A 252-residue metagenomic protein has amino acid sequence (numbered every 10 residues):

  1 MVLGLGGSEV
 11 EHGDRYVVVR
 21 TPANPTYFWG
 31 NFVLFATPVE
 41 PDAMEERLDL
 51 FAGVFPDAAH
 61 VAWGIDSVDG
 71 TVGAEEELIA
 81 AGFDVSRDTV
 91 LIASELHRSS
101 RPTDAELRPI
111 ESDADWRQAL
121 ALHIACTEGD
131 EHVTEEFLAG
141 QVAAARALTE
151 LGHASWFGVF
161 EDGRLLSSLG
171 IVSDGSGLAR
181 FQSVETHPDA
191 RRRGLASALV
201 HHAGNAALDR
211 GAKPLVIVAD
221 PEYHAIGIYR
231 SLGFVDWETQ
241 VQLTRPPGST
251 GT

Functional and structural regions predicted by a protein language model:
M1-A58, G70-T71, A147: N-terminal charged segments
V10-D14, S67-D84, H153-L169: Conserved beta-hairpin
L34, P38-D42, T89-V90, S99-R146 (+2 more regions): Short amphipathic alpha-helix that is part of the acyltransferase structural core
P41-R117, E128, V241-R245: Acyl-donor-binding surface of acyltransferase catalytic domains
M44-A52, Q182-P188, R192-D209, S231: Conserved acetyl-CoA-binding loop-helix of GNAT-fold acetyltransferases
P56-S67, L178, A207-A219: Conserved GNAT acetyl-CoA-binding A-motif
G70-V85, R193, S197, P221-T239: Conserved active-site alpha-helix within GNAT-family acetyltransferase domains
A139-G140, A144-E185: A conserved beta-strand-loop-helix scaffold within acyl/acetyltransferase catalytic domains
